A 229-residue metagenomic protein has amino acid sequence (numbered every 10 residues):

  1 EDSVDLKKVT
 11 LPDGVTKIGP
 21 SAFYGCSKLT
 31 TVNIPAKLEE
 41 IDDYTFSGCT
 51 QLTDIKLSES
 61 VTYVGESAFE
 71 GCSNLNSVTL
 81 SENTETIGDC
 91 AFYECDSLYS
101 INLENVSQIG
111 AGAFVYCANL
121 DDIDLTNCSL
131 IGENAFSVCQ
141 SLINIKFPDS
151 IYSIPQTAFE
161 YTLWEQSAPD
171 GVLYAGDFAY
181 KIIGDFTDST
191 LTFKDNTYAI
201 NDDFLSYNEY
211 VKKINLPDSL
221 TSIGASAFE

Functional and structural regions predicted by a protein language model:
E1, G19-Y24, D42-S47, G65-E70 (+6 more regions): Consensus positions within tandem repeat domains that build extended binding/scaffold surfaces
S3-K17, S27-E40, T50-Y63, S73-T86 (+6 more regions): Structural signature of tandem-repeat unit edges
